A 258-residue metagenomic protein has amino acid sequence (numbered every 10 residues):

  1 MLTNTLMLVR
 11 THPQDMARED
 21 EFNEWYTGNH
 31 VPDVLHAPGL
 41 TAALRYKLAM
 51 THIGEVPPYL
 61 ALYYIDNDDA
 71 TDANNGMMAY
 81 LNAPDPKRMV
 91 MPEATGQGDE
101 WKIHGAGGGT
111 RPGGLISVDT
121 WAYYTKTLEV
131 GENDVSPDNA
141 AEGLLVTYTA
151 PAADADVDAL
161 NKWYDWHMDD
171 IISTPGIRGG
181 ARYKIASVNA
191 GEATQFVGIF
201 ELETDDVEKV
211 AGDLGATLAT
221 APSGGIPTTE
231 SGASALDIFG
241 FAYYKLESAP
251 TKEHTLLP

Functional and structural regions predicted by a protein language model:
M1-P258: Macromolecular interaction modules
